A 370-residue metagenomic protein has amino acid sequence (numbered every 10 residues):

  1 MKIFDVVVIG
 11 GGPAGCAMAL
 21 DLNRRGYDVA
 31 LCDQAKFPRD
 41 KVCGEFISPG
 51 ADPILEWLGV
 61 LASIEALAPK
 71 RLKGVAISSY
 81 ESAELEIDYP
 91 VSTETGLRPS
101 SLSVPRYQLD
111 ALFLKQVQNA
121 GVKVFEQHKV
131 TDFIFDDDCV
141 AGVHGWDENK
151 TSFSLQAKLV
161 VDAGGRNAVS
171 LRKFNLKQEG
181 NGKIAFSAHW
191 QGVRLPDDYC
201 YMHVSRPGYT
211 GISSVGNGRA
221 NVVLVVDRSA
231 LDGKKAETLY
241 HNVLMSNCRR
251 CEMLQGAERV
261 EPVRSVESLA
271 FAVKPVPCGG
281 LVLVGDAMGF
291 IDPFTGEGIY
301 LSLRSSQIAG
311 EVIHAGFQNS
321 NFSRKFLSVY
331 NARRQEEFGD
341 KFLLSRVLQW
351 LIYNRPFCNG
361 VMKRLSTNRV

Functional and structural regions predicted by a protein language model:
M1-G12: Beta1/beta-strand and adjacent pyrophosphate-binding region of the FAD-binding site in flavoprotein oxidoreductases
G15-C16: N-terminal Rossmann-fold NAD(P) dinucleotide-binding loop
N23-C43: Glycine-rich FAD pyrophosphate-binding loop
V42-E81: N-terminal FAD cofactor-binding segment of flavoenzymes
L67, D232-I313, Q318: FAD/FMN-dependent oxidoreductases across multiple families
T93-K115, L231-K235: Short beta-strand to alpha-helix junction loop
Q116-L254: Predominantly flavin-linked oxidoreductase catalytic cores and closely associated redox partners
H314-V370: C-terminal helical "tail/cap" subdomain of flavin- and related membrane-associated enzymes
